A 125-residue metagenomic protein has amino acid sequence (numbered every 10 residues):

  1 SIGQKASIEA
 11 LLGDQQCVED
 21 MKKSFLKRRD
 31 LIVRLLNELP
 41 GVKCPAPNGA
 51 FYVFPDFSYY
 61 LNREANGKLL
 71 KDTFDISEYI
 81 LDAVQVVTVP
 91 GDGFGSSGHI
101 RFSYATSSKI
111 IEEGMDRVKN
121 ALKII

Functional and structural regions predicted by a protein language model:
S1-I125: PLP-dependent class I/II
